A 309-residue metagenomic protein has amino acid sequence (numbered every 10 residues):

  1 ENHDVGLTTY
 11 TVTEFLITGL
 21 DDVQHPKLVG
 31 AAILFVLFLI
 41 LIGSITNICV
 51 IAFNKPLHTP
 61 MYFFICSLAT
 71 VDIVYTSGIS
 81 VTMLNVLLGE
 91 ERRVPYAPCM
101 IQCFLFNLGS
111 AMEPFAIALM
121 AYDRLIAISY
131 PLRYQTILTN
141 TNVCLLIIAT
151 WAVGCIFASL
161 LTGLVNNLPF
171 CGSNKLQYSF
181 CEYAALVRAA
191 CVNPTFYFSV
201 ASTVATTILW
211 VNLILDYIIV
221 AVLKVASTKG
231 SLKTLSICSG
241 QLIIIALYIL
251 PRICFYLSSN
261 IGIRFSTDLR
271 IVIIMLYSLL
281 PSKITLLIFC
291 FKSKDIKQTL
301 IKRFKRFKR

Functional and structural regions predicted by a protein language model:
E1-R309: Transmembrane helical core of 7TM receptor-like proteins
